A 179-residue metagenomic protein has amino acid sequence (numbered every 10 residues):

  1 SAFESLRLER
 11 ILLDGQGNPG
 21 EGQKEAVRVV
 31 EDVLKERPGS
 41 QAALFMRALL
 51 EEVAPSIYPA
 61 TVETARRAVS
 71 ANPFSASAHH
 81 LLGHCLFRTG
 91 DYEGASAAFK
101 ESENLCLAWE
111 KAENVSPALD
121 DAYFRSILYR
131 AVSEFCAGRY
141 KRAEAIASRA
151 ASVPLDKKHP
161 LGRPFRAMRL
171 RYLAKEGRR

Functional and structural regions predicted by a protein language model:
S1-G15, R37-E51, S75-S77, D120-Y129 (+2 more regions): Amphipathic alpha-helical repeat scaffolds of TPR domains
Q16, G20, A54-P55, T89 (+2 more regions): Structural motif corresponding to the intra-repeat A-B loop/turn of tetratricopeptide repeats
R28-E31, K35, R66-S70, K100-K111 (+1 more regions): Amphipathic alpha-helical segments of tetratricopeptide repeats
Q41-A42, F74-H79, L105-V115, V153-P164: Boundary/linker segments of alpha-helical solenoid repeat arrays
L44-R47, T64, H79-L86, A98 (+1 more regions): TPR/Sel1-like alpha-solenoid repeat signature
L50-G83: Internal alpha-helical scaffold/solenoid segments in large eukaryotic proteins
A137-R179: Helix-coil-helix junctions within alpha-helical repeat/solenoid scaffolds
